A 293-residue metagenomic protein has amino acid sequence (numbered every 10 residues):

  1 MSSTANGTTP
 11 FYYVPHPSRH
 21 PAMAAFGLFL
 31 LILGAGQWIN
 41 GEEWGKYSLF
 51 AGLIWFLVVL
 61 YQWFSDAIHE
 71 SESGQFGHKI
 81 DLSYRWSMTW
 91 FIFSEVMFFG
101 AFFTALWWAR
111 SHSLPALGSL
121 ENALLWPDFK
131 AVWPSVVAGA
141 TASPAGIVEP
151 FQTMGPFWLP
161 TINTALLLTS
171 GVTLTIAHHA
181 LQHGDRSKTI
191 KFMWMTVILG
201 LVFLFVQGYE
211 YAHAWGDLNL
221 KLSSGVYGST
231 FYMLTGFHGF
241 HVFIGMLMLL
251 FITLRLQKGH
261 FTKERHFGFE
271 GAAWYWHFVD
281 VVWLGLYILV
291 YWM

Functional and structural regions predicted by a protein language model:
M1-M293: ...captures the hydrophobic TM-helix bundle architecture rather than a specific catalytic motif, and can also fire on
